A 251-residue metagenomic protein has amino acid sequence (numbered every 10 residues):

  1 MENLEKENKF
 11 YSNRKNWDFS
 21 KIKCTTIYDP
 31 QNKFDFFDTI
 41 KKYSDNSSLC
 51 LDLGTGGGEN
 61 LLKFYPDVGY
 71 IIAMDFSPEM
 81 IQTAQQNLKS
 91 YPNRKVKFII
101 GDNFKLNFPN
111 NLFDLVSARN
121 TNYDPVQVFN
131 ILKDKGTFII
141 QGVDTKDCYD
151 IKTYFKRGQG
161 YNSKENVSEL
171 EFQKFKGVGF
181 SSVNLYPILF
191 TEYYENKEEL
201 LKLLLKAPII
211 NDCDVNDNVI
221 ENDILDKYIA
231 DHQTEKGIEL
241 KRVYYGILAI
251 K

Functional and structural regions predicted by a protein language model:
M1-S20: N-terminal, positively charged/glycine-rich alpha-helical extensions of SAM-dependent methyltransferases
I27-S48, E59-N60: Conserved alpha-helix/loop element of class I SAM-dependent methyltransferases that forms part of the SAM/SAH-binding
L49-K105: Class I SAM-dependent methyltransferase SAM/SAH-binding core
F104-L115: A short acidic, Gly/Pro-enriched loop at the edge of an enzyme's catalytic core that lines a small-molecule cofactor
P125-I139: A short glycine-rich, Lys/Arg-flanked "PGG" loop and its adjoining helix->strand segment in the class I
D144-N162: Short, glycine-/aromatic-enriched active-site segment of Class I SAM-dependent methyltransferases
K164-G179: Short alpha-helix
N184-K251: Conserved Class I S-adenosyl-L-methionine
